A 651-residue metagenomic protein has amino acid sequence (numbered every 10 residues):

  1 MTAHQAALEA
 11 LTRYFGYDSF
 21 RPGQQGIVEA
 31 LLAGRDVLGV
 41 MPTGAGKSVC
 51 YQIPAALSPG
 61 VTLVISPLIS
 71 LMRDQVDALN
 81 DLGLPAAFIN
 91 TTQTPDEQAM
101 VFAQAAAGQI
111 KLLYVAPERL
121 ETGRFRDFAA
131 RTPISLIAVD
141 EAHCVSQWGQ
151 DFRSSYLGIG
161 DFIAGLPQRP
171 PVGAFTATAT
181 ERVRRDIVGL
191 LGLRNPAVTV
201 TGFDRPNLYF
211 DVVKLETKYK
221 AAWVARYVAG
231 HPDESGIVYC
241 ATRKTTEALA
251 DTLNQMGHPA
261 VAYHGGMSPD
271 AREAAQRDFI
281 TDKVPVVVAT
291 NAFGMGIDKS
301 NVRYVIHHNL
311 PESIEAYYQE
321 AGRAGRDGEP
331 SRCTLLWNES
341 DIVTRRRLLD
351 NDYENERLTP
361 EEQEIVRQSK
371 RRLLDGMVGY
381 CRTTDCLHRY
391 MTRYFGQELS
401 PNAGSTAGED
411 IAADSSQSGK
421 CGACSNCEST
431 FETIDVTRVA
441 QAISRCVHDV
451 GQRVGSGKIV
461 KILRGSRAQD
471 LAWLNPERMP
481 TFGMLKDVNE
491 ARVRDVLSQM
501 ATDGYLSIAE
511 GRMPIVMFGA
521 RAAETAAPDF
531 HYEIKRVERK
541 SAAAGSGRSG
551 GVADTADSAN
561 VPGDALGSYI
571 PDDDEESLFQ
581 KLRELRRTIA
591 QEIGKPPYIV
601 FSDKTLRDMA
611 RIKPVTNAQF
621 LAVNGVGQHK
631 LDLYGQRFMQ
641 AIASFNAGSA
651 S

Functional and structural regions predicted by a protein language model:
M1-A7, N90, V343-T344, L349 (+3 more regions): Accessory DNA-binding and partner-docking regions appended to nucleic-acid-acting proteins, especially the terminal
A3-Y14, D18-P22, G26-S48, A56-S58 (+4 more regions): Helicase motor core with emphasis on the C-terminal RecA-like subdomain
T12, L32, N254, T392-G396 (+4 more regions): Amphipathic, well-packed alpha-helical segments that form the structural scaffold of globular domains
A30, H307, Y380, D608-M609: Short alpha-helical segment immediately N-terminal to, or the first helix within, an HTH/HTH-like DNA-binding domain
Q168, P232, T384, Q452 (+1 more regions): Flexible coil/turn residues that form the inter-helical turn or adjacent wing/linker of helix-turn-helix
I365-N402, G408: Short, charged low-complexity linear segments at domain edges
